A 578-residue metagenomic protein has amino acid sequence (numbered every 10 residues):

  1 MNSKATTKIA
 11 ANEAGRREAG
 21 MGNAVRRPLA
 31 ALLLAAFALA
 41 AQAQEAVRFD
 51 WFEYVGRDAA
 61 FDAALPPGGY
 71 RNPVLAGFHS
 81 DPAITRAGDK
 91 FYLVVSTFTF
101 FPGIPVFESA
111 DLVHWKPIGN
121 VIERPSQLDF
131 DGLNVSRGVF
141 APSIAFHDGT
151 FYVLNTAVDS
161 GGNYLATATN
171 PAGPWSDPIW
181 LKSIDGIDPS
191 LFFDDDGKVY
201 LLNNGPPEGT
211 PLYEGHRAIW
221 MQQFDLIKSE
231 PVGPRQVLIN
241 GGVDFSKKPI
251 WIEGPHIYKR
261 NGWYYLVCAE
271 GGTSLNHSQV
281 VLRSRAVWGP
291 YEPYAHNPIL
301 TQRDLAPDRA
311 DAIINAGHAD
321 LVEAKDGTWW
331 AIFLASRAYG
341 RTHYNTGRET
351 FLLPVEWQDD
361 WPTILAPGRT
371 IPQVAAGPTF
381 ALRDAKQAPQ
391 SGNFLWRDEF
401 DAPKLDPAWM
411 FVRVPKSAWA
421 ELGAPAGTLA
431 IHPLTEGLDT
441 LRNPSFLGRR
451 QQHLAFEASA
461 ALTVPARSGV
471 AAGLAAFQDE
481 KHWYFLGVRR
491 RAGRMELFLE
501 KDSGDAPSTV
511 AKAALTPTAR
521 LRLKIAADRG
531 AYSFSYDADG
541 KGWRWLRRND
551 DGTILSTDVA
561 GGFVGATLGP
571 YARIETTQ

Functional and structural regions predicted by a protein language model:
N2, Q44-Q578: Carbohydrate-active catalytic/glycan-binding domains of CAZyme proteins, especially the secreted or lumenal ectodomains
K4, K8-G20: Short, low-complexity, charge-dense intrinsically disordered segments
P28-A40: Bacterial N-terminal signal peptides
